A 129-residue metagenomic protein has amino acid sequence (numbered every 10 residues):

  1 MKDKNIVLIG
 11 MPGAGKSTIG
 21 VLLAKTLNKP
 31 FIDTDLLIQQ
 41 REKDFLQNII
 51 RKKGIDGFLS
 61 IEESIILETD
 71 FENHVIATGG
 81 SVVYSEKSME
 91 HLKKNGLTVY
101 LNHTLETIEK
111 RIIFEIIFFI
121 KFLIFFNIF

Functional and structural regions predicted by a protein language model:
N5: Walker A (P-loop) ATP-phosphate-binding motif of ABC ATPase nucleotide-binding domains
L8: Hydrophobic anchor at the beta1->P-loop junction of P-loop NTPases
M11: P-loop (Walker A) phosphate-binding loop of NTP-binding proteins
S17: Walker A/P-loop
P30, L36-V82, E86-K93, F118: ATP-dependent small-molecule kinase phosphotransfer cores that center on conserved nucleotide phosphate-binding segments
L92-E115: Conserved phosphate-donor/acceptor-positioning beta-strand/loop module used by diverse small-molecule
F114-F129: Small-molecule kinase domains that catalyze NTP-dependent phosphoryl transfer to phosphate-bearing small molecules
